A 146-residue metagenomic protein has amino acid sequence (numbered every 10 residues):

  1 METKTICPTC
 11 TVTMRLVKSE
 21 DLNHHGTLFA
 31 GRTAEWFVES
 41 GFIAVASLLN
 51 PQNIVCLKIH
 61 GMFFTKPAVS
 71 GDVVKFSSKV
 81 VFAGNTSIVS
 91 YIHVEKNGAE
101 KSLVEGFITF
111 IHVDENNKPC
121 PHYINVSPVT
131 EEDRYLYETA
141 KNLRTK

Functional and structural regions predicted by a protein language model:
K4-I43: N-terminal "first-domain core" detector
C7, T11-T13, V69-S70, V81-K146: HotDog/MaoC-like acyl-thioester-processing domains
P8, L28, F42-S77, V81-V89 (+1 more regions): Hydrophobic beta-strand-centered segment that forms part of the acyl-chain substrate-binding groove
R15-K18, R32, K58, R134 (+1 more regions): Basic side chains
V17-K18, F64, F110: Hydrophobic residues in beta-strands and at strand termini
